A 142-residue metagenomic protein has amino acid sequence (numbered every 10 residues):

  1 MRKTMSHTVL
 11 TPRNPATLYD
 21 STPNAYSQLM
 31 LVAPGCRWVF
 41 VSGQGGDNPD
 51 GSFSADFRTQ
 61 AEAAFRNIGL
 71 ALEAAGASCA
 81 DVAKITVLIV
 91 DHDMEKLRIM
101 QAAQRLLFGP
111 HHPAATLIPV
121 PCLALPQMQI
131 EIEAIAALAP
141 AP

Functional and structural regions predicted by a protein language model:
M1-R66, L70-A83, V90-P142: N-terminal presequence-like segments and the immediate start of the first folded domain
